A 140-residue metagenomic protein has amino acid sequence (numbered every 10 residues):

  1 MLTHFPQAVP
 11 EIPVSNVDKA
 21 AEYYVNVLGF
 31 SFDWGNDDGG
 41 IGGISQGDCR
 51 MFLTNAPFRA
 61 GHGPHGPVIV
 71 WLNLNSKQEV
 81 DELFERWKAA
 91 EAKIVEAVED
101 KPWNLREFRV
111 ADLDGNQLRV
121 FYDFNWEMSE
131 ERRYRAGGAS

Functional and structural regions predicted by a protein language model:
M1-A21, I69-L72, D123-S140: N-terminal beta-strand motif that seeds the catalytic metal site of vicinal oxygen chelate
L2-Q7, D38-F52, R109, R133-S140: C-terminal "cap" of GNAT-fold acetyltransferases
Q7-N16, G43-S45, G61-R86, R106-A111: Vicinal oxygen chelate
I12-M51: Core segments of cupin and vicinal oxygen chelate
A20-V25, W87, D112-G115: Conserved active-site tyrosine of GNAT-family acetyltransferases
C49, A90, L113: Short, ordered coil/turn segments that flank beta-strands lining enzyme active or ligand-binding pockets
N55, P102, V120-E127: Short beta->alpha transition motifs characteristic of CBS
